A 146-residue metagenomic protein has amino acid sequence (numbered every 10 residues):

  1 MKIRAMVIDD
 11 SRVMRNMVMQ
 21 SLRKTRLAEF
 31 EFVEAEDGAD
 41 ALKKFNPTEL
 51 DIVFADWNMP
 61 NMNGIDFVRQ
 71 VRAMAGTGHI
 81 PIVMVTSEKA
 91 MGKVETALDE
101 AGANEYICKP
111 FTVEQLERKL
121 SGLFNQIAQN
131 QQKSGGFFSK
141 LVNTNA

Functional and structural regions predicted by a protein language model:
R12-V33, A101: Two-component/phosphorelay signaling modules centered on CheY-like receiver
E34-K43, G64: Helix N-cap/capping motif at the beta->alpha junctions
K43, I65-G78: Short amphipathic alpha-helix used as the core "switch/output" element in two-component signaling
D56, T86: Active-site residues of response regulator receiver
M59: Receiver (REC) domain active-site loop signature in two-component systems and cognate sites in sensor histidine kinases
D66, K89-E105: Alpha4 helix (beta4-alpha4-beta5 surface) of REC/receiver domains from two-component response regulators
P110-L120: C-terminal output helix
N125-A146: CheY-like receiver
